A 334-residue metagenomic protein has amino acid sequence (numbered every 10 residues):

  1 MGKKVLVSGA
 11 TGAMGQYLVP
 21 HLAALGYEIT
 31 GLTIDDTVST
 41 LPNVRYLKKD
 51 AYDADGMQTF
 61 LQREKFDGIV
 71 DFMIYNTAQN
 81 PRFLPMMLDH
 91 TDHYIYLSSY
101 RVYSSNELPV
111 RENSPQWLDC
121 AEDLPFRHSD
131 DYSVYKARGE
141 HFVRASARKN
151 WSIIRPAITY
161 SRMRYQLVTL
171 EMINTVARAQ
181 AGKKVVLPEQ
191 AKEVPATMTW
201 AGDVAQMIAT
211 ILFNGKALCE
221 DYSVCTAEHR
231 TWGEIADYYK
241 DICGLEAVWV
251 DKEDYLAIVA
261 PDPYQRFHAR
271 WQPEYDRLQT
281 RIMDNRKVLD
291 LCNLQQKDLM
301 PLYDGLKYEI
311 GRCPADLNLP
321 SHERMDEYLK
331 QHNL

Functional and structural regions predicted by a protein language model:
V5-L25: N-terminal Rossmann NAD(P)H-binding glycine-rich loop of SDR-like oxidoreductase domains
S8, S161, P188-V194, Y222-R230 (+3 more regions): Glycine-rich Rossmann NAD(P)(H)-binding loop
V38-L41, R45-Y96, V102-S104: NAD(P)H-binding glycine-rich loop region in Rossmannoid oxidoreductase-like domains and their noncatalytic homologs
R82-A137, A145, S152: Conserved Rossmann-fold NAD(P)-dependent oxidoreductase catalytic core, especially the SDR/UDP-sugar
E140-Y165: Conserved beta-loop-beta element that borders a ligand/cofactor-binding pocket
A177-T199: A conserved pocket-lining segment of Rossmann-fold NAD(P)-dependent short-chain dehydrogenase/reductase
T210-Q272, K307, L319-N333: Mid/C-terminal beta-alpha module of Rossmann-like enzyme folds, strongest in SDR-family dehydrogenases/epimerases
Q272-L334: C-terminal amphipathic/interface module of NAD(P)-dependent oxidoreductases and related NAD-binding regulators
